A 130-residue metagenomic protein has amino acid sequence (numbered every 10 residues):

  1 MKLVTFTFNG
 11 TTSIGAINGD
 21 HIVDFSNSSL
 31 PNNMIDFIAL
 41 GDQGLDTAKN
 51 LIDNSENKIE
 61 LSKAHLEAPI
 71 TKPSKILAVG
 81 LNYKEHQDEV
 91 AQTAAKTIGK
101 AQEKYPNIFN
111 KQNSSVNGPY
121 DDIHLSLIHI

Functional and structural regions predicted by a protein language model:
M1-P106: N-terminal non-catalytic cap/leader segment that marks the start of a structured domain
Q102-Y120: A gly/proline- and charged-residue-enriched helix-loop-helix capping module
I123-L125: Conserved mixed alpha/beta core segments that line enzyme active sites in large multi-domain catalysts
I128-I130: Conserved small/polar residues in nucleotide/adenosyl-binding loops
